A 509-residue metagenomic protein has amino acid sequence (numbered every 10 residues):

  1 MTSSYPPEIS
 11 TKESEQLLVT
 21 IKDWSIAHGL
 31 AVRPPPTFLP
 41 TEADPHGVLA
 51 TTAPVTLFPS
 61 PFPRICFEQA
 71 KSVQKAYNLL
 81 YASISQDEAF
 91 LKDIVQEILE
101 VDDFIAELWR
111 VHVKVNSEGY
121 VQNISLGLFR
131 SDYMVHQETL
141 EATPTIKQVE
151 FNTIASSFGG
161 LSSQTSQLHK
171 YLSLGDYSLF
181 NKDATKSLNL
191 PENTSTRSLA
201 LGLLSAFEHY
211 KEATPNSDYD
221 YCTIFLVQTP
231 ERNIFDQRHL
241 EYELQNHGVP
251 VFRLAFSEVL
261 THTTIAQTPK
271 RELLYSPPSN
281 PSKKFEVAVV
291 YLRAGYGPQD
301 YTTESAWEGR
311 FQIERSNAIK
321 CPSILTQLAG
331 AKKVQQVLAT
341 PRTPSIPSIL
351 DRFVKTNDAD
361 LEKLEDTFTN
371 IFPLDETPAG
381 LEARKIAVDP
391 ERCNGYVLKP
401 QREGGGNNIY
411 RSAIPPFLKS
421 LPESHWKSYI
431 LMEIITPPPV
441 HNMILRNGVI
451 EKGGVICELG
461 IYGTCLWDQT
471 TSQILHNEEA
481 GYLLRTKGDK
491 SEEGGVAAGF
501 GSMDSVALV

Functional and structural regions predicted by a protein language model:
M1-V509: Preference for protein termini
